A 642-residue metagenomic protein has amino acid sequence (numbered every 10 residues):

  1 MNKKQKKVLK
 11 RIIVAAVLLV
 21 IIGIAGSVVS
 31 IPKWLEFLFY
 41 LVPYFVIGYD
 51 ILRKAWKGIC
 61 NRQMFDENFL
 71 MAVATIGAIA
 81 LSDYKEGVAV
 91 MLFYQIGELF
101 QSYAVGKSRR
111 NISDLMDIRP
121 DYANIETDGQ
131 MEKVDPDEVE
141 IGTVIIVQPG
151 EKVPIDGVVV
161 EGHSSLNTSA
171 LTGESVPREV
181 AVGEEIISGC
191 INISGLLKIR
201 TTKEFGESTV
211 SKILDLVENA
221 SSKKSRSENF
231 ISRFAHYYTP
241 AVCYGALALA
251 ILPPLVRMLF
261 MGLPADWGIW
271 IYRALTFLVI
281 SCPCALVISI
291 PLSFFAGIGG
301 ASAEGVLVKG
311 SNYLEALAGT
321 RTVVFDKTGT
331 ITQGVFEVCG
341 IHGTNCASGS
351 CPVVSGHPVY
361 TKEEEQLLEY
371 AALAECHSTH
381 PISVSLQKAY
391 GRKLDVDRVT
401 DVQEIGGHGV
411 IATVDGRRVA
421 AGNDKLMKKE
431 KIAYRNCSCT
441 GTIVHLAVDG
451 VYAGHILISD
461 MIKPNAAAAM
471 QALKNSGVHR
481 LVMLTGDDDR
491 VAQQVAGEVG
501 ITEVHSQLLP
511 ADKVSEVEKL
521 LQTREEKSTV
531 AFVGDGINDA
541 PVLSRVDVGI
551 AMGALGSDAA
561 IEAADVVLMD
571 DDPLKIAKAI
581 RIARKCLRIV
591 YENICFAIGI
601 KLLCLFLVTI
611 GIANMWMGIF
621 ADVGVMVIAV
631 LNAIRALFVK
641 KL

Functional and structural regions predicted by a protein language model:
N2-Y122, K224, R233, P240-A241 (+1 more regions): Transmembrane helix-loop-helix hairpins at the membrane interface
A15-L18, N229-M261, T276-F294, Y591-F620: Bilayer-spanning, highly hydrophobic alpha-helical transmembrane segments
I31-L41, M64-A72, Y84-V90, F230 (+4 more regions): Membrane-water interface of transmembrane alpha-helices in multipass transporters/channels
M91-P149, V180, G305-V308, V491 (+3 more regions): Juxtamembrane coupling segments of multi-pass membrane pumps/enzymes
D114-E207, N312-A371, T413: Conserved cytosolic catalytic loops of P-type ATPases
G245, Q522-K527, A564, M569-L642: Membrane-embedded transport module
G343-R480, D489, E498-V517: P-type ATPase nucleotide-binding
V414-G416, T442, V448-E592: Conserved ATP-binding TGD loop and adjacent catalytic N/P-domain core of P-type ATPases
